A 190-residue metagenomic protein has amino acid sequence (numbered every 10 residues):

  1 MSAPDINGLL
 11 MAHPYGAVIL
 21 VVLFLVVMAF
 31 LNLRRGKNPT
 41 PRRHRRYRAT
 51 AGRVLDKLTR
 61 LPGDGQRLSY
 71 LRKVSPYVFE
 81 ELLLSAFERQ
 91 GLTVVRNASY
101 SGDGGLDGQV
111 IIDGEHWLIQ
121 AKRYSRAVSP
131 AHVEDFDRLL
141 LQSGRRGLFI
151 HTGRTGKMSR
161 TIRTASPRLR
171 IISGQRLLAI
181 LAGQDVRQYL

Functional and structural regions predicted by a protein language model:
M1-G104, Q109-L190: Mixed-charge (Asp/Glu-Lys/Arg
